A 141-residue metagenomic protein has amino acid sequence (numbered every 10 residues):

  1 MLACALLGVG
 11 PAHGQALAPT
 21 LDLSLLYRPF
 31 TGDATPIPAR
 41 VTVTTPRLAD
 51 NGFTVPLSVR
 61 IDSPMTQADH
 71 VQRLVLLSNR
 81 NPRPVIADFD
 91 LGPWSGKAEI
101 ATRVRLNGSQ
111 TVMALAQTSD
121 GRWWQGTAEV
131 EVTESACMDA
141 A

Functional and structural regions predicted by a protein language model:
M1-Q15: N-terminal export signals
Q15-N51, P84, F89-D90: Transition segment at domain starts
T44, P56-M65: Short edge beta-strand/loop segments characteristic of extracellular beta-sandwich folds
P82-R105: An anionic, turn-rich surface loop/hairpin at beta-sheet edges that serves as a generic interaction/coordination patch
N107-T111: Extracellular Ig-like/FN3 beta-sandwich strand-entry sites
S119-G126: Short acidic/polar inter-strand loop motif in beta-rich domains
E129-S135: Short beta-strand edge segments in extracellular beta-sheet folds
